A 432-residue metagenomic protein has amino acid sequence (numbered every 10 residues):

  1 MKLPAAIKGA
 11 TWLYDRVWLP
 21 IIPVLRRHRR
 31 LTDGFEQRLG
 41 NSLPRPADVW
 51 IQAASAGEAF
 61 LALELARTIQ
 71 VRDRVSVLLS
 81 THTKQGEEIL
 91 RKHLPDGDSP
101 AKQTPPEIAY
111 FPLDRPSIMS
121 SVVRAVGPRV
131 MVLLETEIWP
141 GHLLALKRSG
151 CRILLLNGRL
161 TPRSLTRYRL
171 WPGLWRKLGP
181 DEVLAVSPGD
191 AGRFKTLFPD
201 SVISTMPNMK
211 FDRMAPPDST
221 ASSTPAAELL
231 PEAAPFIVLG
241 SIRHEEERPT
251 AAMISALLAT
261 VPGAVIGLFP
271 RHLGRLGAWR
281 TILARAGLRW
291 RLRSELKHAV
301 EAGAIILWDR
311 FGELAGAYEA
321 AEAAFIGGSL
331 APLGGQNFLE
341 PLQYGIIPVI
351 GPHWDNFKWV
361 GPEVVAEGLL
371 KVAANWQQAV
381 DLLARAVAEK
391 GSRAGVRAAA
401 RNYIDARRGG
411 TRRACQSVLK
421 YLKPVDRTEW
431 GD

Functional and structural regions predicted by a protein language model:
K2-E36: A transmembrane-helix-recognition feature enriched in membrane-embedded lipid enzymes and envelope glyco-/phospholipid
P4, I22, S255, G391-D432: C-terminal amphipathic helix plus adjacent low-complexity, charged tail appended to glycosyltransferase catalytic
L25-S42, P46-T220, V238, I242-H244 (+2 more regions): Active-site and donor-binding regions of nucleotide-sugar-utilizing enzymes
T68, D73-R74, S80-T83, E87-I89 (+1 more regions): Donor-nucleotide binding loops and adjacent catalytic segments primarily of GT-B fold Leloir glycosyltransferases
I118, H142, R275, E313 (+1 more regions): Short acidic active-site motifs
V126-V130, E301-L333: Acidic donor-binding loop of glycosyltransferase active sites
H142, E246, E313, Q336-N337 (+1 more regions): Conserved sugar-transfer catalytic core signal across GT-A, GT-B, and GT-C glycosyltransferases
P180, E319-N402: Catalytic binding pocket for nucleotide-activated donors in carbohydrate/polymer assembly enzymes
